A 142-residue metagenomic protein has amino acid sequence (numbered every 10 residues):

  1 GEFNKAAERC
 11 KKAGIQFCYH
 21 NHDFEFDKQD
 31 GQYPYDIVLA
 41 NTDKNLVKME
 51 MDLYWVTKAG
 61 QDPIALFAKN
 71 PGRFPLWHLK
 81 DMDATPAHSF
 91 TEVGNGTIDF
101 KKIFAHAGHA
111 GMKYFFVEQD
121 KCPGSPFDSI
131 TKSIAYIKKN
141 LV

Functional and structural regions predicted by a protein language model:
G1-M49, V56, F127: Active-site acidic/histidine proton-transfer and metal-coordination neighborhood in alpha/beta enzyme cores
E2-R9, A13, I37, N41-N45 (+5 more regions): Alpha-helical structural signal in soluble globular domains
F17-Y19, V47-M51, P75-L79, K113-E118: Hydrophobic faces of well-ordered beta-strands that scaffold small-molecule active sites in alpha/beta enzyme cores
K28-Q29, W55-M112, K121, F127-D128: Gly/Pro-rich active-site loop or hairpin
G124-V142: C-terminal helical cap(s) of enzyme catalytic domains, especially alpha/beta-barrels
